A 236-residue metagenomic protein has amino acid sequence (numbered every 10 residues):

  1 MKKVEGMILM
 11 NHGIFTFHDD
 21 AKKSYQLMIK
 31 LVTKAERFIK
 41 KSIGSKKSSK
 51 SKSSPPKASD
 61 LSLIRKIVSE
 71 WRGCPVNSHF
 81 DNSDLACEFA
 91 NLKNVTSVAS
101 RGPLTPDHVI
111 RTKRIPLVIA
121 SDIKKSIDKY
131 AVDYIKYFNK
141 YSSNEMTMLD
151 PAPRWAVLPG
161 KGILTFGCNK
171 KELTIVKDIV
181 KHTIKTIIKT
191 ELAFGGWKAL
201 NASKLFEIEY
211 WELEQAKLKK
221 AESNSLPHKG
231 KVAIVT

Functional and structural regions predicted by a protein language model:
M1-K40, S45: Functional cores that coordinate and move charged inorganic groups
I8-N11, R111, V157-P159, T236: Short beta-strand segments
G13-I14, G162-I163, V232: Structural motif
Q26-L226: Domain-length cofactor-binding catalytic modules of enzymes
K229, A233-T236: Conserved N-terminal Rossmann-fold NAD(P)-binding element of oxidoreductases
